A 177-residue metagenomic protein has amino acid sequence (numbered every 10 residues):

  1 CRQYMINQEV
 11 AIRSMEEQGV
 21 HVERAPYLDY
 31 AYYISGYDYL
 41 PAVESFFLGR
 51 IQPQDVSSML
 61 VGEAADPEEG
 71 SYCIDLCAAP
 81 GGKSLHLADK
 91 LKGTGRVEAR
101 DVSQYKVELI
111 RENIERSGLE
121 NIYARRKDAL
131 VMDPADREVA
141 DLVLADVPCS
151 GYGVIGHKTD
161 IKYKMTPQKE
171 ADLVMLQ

Functional and structural regions predicted by a protein language model:
C1-Q177: S-adenosylmethionine
